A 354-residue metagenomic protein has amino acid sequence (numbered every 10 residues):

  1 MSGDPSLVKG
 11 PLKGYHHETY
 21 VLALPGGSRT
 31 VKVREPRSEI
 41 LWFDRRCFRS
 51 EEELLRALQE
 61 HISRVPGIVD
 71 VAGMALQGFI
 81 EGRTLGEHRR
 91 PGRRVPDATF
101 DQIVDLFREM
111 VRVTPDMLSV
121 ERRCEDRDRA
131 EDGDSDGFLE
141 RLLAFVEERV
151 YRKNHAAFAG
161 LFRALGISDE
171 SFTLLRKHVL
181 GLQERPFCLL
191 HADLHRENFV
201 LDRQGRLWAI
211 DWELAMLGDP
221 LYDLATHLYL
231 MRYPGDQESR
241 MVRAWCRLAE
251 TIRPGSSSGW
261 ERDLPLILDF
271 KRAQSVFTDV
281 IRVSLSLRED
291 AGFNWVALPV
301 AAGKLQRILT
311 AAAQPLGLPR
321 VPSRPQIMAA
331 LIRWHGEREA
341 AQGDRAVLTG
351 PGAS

Functional and structural regions predicted by a protein language model:
M1-K9: Juxta-kinase regulatory segment immediately upstream of eukaryotic protein kinase catalytic domains
V8-L24, S28-K32, L175-Y222: Active-site acidic catalytic loop and adjacent metal/ATP-binding pocket of ATP-dependent phosphoryl transfer enzymes
H16-E131: ATP-binding pocket architecture of kinase catalytic cores
I40, H88-R94, A209-A215, Y222-Y229: Short helix/strand-bridging catalytic loops that position acidic/His residues to coordinate divalent metals and engage
M74-R94, R112, Y151-F158, R253-S257 (+1 more regions): A glycine-centered beta->alpha junction motif in the catalytic cores of kinase/phosphotransferase enzymes
R123-H178: Active-site catalytic-loop/activation-segment of kinase and kinase-like phosphoryl-transfer enzymes
L221-G255, L266-A291, I308: Active-site activation/catalytic loop segments of kinase-like enzymes and analogous catalytic loops in related
T278-S354: ATP/Mg2+ or Mg2+-diphosphate-binding catalytic cores that bind nucleotide phosphates or diphosphates via glycine-rich
